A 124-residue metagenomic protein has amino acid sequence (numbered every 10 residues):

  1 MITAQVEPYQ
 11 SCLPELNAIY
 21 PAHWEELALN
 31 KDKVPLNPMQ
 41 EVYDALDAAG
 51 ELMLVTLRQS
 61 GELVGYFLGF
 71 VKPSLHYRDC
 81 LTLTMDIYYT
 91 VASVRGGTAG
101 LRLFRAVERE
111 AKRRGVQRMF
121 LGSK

Functional and structural regions predicted by a protein language model:
M1-L36: Short amphipathic alpha-helix that is part of the acyltransferase structural core
N30-L54, Q59, F67-R78: A conserved beta-strand-loop-helix scaffold within acyl/acetyltransferase catalytic domains
V55, G65-F67, L83, Y88: Conserved GNAT-family N-acetyltransferase fold
F70, V91, G122: Conserved residues at the C-terminal ends of beta-strands
D86-G97: A short, internal acetyl-CoA/4′-phosphopantetheine-binding micro-motif in the GNAT/acyltransferase core
G96-R109: Conserved acetyl-CoA-binding loop-helix of GNAT-fold acetyltransferases
K112-S123: Conserved GNAT acetyl-CoA-binding A-motif
